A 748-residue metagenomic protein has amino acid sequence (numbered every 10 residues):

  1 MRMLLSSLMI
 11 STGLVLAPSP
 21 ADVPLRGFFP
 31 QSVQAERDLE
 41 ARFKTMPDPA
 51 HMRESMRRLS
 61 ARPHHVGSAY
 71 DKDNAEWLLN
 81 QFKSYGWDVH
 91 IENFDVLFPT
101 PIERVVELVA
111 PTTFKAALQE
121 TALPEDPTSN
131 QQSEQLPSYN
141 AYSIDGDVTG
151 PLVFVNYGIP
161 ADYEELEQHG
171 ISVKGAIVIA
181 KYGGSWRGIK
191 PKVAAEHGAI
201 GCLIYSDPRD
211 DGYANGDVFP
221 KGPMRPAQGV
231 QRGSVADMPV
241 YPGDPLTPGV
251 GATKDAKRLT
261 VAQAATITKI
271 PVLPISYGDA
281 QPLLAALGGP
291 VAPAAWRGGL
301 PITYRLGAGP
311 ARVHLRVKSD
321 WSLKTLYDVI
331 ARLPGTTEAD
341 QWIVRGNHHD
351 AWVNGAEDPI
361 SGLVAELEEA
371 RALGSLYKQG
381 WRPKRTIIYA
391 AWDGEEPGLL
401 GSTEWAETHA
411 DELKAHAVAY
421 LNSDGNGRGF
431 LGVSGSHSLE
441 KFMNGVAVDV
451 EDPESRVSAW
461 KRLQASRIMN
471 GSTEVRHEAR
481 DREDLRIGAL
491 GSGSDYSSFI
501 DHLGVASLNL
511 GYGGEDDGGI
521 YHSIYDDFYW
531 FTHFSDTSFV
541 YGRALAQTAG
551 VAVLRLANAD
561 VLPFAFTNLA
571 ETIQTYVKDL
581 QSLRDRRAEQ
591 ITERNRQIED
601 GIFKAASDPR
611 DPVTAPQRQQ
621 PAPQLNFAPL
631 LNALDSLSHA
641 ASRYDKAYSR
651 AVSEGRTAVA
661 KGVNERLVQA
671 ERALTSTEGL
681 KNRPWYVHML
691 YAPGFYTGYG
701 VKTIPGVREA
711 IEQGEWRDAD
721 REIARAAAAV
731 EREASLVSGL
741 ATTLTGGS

Functional and structural regions predicted by a protein language model:
D22-D38, R57-S172, I177, P208 (+1 more regions): Noncatalytic luminal/extracellular "stalk/propeptide" segments of secretory-pathway proteins
D38-M46, S60-A69, S138-S143, I177-G184 (+11 more regions): Second-shell loop/turn segments in exported
T113, S143, P226-V291, E338 (+5 more regions): Metal-dependent peptidase/peptidase-like ectodomains
N130-E165, V240-E357, R371, S375-Q379: Soluble metallo-hydrolase cores and metallopeptidase-like ectodomains found primarily in the secretory/periplasmic
L152-M224, T336-D340, W352, L367 (+2 more regions): A conserved hydrophobic secondary-structure block that centers on an alpha-helix together with its immediately flanking
P208, V329, R345-L399, E404 (+1 more regions): Alpha-helical metal-binding/catalytic segments enriched in His/Glu/Asp
I388, D449, D501, D516-T575 (+1 more regions): His/Asp/Glu-rich mid-to-C-terminal helical/loop segments that flank catalytic regions of hydrolases
S653-S748: C-terminal amphipathic alpha-helical interaction region
